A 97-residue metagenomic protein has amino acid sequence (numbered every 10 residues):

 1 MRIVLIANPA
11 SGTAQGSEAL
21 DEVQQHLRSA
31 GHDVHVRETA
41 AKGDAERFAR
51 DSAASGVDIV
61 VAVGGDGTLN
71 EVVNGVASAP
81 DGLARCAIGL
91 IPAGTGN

Functional and structural regions predicted by a protein language model:
R2-N97: Small-residue-rich beta-alpha loop regions that form the catalytic core of phosphotransfer and lipid-active enzymes
